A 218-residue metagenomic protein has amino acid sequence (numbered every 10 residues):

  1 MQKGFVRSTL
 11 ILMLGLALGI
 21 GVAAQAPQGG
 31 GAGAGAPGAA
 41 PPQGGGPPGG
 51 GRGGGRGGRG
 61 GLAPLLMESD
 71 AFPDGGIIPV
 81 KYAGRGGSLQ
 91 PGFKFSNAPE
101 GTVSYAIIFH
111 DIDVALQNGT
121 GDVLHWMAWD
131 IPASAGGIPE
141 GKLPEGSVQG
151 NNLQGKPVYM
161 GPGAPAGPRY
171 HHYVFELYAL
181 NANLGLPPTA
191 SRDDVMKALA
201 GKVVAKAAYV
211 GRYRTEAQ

Functional and structural regions predicted by a protein language model:
M1-V6: N-terminal secretory signal peptides that target proteins for export/translocation
S8-T9, I131: A ubiquitous, low-specificity "background" feature that marks scattered single residues across proteins without
T9-G21: Bacterial N-terminal signal peptides
A23-Q218: N-terminus-centered regions that define maturation/targeting leaders and the start of the first functional domain
